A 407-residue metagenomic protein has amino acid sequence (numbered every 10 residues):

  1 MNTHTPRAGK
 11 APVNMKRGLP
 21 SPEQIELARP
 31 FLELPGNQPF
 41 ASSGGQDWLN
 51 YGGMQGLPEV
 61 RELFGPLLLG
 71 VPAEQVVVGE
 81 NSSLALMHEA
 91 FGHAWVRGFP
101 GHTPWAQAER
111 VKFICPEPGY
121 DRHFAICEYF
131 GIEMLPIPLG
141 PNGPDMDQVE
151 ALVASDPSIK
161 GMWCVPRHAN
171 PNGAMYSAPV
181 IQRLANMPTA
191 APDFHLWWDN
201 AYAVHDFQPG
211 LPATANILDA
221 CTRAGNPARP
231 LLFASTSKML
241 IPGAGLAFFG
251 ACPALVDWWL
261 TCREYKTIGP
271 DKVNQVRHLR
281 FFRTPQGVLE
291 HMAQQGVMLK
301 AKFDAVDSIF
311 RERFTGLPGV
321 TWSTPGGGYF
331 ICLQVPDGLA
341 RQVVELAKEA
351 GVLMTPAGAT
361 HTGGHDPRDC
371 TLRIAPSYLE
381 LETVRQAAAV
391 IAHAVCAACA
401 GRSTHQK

Functional and structural regions predicted by a protein language model:
M1-Q55, E59, L63-P66, E349-V352: N-terminal "arm"/small-domain region of PLP-dependent enzymes with the aminotransferase-like
N14, A293-D307, G319-Q334, K348: Conserved glycine-rich beta-strand-loop-beta hairpin in the small C-terminal domain of fold type I
G18-P22, G56, S83-L84, G119-D121 (+11 more regions): Short, solvent-exposed loop/turn segments at secondary-structure junctions
Q38-F40, G45-P192, A203-G225, A392 (+1 more regions): Conserved core of the PLP fold type I
G79, D219-K300, A400: Conserved core segment of the aminotransferase class I/II
C332-D337, M354-C396: Conserved PLP-binding active-site segment of the aspartate aminotransferase-like
V343-E349, A387-A392: Short amphipathic alpha-helices in soluble, non-transmembrane regions that often serve as interface/regulatory elements
